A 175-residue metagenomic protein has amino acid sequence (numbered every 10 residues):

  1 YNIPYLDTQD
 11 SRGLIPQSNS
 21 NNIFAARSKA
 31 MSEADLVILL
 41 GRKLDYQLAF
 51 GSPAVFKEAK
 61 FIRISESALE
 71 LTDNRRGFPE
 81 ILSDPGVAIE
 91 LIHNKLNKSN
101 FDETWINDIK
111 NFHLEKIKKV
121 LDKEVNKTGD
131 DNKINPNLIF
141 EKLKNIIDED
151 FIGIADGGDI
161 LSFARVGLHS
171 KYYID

Functional and structural regions predicted by a protein language model:
Y1-I62, G167-D175: Glycine-rich, anion-gripping cofactor-binding loops and their flanking helix/strand elements in enzyme active sites
T8, D156-I160: Short, well-ordered beta-to-alpha junction loops that form the rim of enzyme active sites and present histidine/acidic
S11-P16, Y46, A68-T72, I89 (+1 more regions): Short gly/pro/ser/thr-enriched loop/turn and capping motifs at secondary-structure boundaries
G13, G51, S83, G157-G158: Glycine-centered flexibility motif
P16, F24, P53-K57, E80 (+4 more regions): A sequence-level detector of short, solvent-exposed, charge-rich linear segments
A26-R27, A49-G51, F140-L143, D150 (+1 more regions): Generic recognition of flexible, low-complexity loop/linker segments
S28-A34, T72-N74, E80-I92, S162-D175: Thiamine diphosphate
E58-G157: Phosphate/pyrophosphate-binding active-site segments
